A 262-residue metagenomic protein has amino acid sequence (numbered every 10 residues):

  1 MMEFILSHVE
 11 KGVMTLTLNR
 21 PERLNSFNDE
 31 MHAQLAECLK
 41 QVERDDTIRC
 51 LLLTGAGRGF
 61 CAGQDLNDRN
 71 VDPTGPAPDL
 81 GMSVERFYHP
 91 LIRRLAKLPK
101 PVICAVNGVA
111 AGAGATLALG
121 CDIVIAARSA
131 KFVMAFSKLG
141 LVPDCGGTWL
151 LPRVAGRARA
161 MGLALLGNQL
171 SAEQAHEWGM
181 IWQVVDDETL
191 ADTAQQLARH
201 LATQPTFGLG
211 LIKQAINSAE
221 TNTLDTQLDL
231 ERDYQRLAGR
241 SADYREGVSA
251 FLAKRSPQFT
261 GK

Functional and structural regions predicted by a protein language model:
M1-A56, R93: Conserved CoA-thioester-binding segment of acyl-CoA-metabolizing enzymes
M2-E3, S249-K262: Terminal low-complexity tails and localization/encapsulation signals of metabolic enzymes
R49, T206-K213, P257-K262: C-terminal capping/lid region of NAD(P)-dependent oxidoreductase domains
G55-R94, A110, T223: Glycine- (often His-adjacent) and acidic-residue-rich active-site loop that binds/positions the CoA thioester
R93-L209, R232, R236-S241, E246-S249 (+1 more regions): Crotonase-fold acyl-CoA enzyme core
K213-N222: Short, charged, surface-exposed hinge/linker loops at domain edges that act as mobile lids or interdomain connectors
